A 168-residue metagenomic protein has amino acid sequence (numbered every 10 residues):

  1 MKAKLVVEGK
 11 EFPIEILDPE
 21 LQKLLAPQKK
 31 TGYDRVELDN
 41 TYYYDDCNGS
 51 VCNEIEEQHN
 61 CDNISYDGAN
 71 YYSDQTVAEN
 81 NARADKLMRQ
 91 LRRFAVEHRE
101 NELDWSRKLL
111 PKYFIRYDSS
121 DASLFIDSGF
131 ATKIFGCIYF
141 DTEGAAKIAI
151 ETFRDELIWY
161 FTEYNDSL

Functional and structural regions predicted by a protein language model:
M1-L168: Structural boundary micro-motifs
